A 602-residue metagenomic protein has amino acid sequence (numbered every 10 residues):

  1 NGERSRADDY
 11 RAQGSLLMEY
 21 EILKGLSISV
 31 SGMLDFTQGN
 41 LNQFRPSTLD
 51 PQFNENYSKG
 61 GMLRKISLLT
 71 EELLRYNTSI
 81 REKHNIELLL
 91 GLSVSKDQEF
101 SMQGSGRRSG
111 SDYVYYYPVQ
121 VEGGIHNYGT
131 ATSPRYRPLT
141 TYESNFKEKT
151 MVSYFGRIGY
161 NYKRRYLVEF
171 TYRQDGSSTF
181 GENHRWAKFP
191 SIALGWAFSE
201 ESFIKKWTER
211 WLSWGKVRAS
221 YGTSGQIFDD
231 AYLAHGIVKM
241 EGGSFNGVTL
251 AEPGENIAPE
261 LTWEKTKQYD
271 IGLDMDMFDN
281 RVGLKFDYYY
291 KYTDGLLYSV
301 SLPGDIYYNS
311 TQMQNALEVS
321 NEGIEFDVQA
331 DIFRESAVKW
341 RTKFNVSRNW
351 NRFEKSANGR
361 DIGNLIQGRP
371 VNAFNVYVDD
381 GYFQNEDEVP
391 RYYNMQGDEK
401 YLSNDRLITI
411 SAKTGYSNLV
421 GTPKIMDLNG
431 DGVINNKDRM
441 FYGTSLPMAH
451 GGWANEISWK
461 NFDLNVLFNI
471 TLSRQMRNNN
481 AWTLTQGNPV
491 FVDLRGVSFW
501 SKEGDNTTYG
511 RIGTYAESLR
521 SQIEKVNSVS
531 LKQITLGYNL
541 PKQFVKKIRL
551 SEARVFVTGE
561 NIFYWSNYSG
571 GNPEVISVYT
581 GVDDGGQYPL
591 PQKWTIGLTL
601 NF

Functional and structural regions predicted by a protein language model:
N1, Q43-S58, F100-T141, A234-I257 (+5 more regions): Surface-exposed loop/turn segments flanking beta-strands in extracellular/periplasmic regions
E3, A12, T132-S153, G243-G283 (+4 more regions): Outer-membrane beta-barrel signature, preferentially recognizing the C-terminal barrel domain of Gram-negative
R6, R11, Q52-R165, Y221 (+2 more regions): Outer-membrane beta-barrel transmembrane domain signature of Gram-negative proteins, especially the mid-to-C-terminal
D8-R11, L17-G110, S178-R185, Y290-G323 (+2 more regions): Small-side-chain secondary-structure face that scaffolds active or pore-lining regions
L23-G25, S79-I86, R165, S199-G215 (+5 more regions): Short loop/turn motifs that connect adjacent beta-strands in outer-membrane beta-barrel proteins
M102-V114, D331-G443, N567: Conserved small-residue
S177, S417-N418, T471-E560: Extracytoplasmic gating/loop element in the C-terminal half of outer-membrane beta-barrel translocons and assembly
A316-N321, N364-E388, D493-R495, G504-D505 (+2 more regions): C-terminal beta-signal and terminal closure region of outer-membrane beta-barrel proteins
